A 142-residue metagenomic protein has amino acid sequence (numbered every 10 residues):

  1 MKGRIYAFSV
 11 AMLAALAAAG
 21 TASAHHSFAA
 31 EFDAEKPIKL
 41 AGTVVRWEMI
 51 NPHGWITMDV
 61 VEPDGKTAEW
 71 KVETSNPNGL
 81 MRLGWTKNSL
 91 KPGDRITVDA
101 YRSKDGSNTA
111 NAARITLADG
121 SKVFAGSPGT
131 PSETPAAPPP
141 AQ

Functional and structural regions predicted by a protein language model:
M1-V10: Bacterial N-terminal signal peptides that target proteins for export
S9-A19: Bacterial N-terminal signal peptides
G20-A24: Sec/Tat signal peptide C-region and signal peptidase I cleavage site
H25-A41: Short N-terminal segments immediately surrounding and downstream of signal-peptide cleavage
G42-V44, R95: Conserved hydrophobic positions within beta-strands
I50-V61: Short aromatic-glycine-enriched beta-strand elements
R82-T97: Short nucleic-acid-contacting surface segments enriched for D/E, G, S/T with interspersed K/R
S103-S127: OB-fold/S1-family single-stranded nucleic acid-binding modules
